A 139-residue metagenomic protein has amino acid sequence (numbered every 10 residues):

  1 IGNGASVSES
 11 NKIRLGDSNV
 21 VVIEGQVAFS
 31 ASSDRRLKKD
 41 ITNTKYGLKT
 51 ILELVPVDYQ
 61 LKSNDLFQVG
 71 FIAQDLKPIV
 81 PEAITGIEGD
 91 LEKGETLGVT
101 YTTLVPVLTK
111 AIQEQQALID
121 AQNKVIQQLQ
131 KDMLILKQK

Functional and structural regions predicted by a protein language model:
I1-Y46: Small/polar residue-rich beta-strand/coil "junction" motifs that cap repeat-based extracellular fibers
G47-L48, V69, A73-K77, V105-T109 (+1 more regions): Amphipathic, non-membrane alpha-helical segments that mediate helix-helix packing for oligomeric assemblies
G47-V55: Acidic, glycine-rich loop-and-strand cores that form catalytic or ligand-binding grooves in diverse globular domains
L54-S63: Active-site nucleophile-His-acid catalytic modules used for acyl/amide transfer and hydrolysis across diverse enzymes
D75-K93: Active-site and glycan-interaction determinants of carbohydrate-active enzymes
I87-K139: C-terminal intramolecular chaperone/auto-processing assembly modules
